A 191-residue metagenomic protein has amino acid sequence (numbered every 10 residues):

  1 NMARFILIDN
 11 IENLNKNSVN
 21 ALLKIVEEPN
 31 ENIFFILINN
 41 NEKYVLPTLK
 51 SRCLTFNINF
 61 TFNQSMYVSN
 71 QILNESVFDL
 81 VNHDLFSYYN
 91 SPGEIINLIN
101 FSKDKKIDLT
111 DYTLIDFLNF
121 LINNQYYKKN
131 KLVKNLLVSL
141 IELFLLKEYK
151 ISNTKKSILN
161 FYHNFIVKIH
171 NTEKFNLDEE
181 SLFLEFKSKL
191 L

Functional and structural regions predicted by a protein language model:
N1-N17: Clamp-loader machinery-focused feature within the broader ASCE/P-loop NTPase space
R4-F5, L23-V26, T154-K155: A generic short-segment signal for beta-strand/edge and adjacent turn/coil regions
I8-D9, L22, N39: Hydrophobic residues in beta-strands of the RecA-like P-loop NTPase core, especially within AAA+ ATPase
N13-L14, E28, Y44: Residues immediately C-terminal
N17-A21, T48: Generic recognition of short, well-ordered alpha-helical segments
N20-I36: Conserved catalytic/switch belt of AAA+ P-loop NTPases
E31-F34, N40-L191: Charged, glycine-rich active-site and insertion segments that engage polyanionic ligands
